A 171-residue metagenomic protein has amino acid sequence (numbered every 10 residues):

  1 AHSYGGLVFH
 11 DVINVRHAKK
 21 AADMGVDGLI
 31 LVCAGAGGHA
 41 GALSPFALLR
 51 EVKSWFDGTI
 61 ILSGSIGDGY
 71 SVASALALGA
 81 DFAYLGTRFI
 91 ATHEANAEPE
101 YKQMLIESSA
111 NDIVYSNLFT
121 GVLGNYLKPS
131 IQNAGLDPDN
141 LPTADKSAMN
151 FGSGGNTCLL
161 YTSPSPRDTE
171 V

Functional and structural regions predicted by a protein language model:
A1-L43, A47-F56, Y70, S74: Alpha/beta enzyme core
V15, A36, G67, I90-T92 (+1 more regions): Residue-level marker for beta-strand->alpha-helix junctions and adjacent short loops that shape enzyme
L31-H39, V72-A97: Glycine-rich phosphate-binding active-site loops on the catalytic face of alpha/beta enzymes
G35, R88-F89, T120-L123, S153-G155: Glycine-rich beta-alpha junction loops
L62-D68: Glycine-rich adenosine-cofactor-binding loop
N96-S147: Amphipathic alpha-helical blocks and their helix-capping loop/short-beta junctions
N150-L160: Extended, composition-driven regions rather than compact fold-specific motifs
Y161, D168-V171: Single conserved hydrophobic/aromatic residue that forms the stacking wall/gate of nucleotide- or nucleobase-binding
